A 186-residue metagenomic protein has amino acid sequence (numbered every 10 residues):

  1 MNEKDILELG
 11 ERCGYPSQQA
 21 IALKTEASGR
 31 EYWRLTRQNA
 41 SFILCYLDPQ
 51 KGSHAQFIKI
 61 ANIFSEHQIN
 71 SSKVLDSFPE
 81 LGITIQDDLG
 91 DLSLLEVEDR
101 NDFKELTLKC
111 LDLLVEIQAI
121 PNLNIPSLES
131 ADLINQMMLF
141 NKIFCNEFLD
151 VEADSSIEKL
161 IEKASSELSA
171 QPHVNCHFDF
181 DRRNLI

Functional and structural regions predicted by a protein language model:
N2, I6, E11, N122-D132 (+1 more regions): An alpha-helical support segment within catalytic cores of ATP-dependent transferases
C13-Q19, Q56-F57, S166-E167: Short Pro/Gly-enriched beta-strand edge/turn motifs at strand-loop
C13-T36: ATP-binding glycine-rich phosphate-binding loop
A27, N39, F78, D132 (+2 more regions): A generic fold-level signal
E31-T36, I117, K163-I186: Active-site acidic catalytic loop and adjacent metal/ATP-binding pocket of ATP-dependent phosphoryl transfer enzymes
W33-L133, L139, C145-F148: ATP-binding pocket architecture of kinase catalytic cores
